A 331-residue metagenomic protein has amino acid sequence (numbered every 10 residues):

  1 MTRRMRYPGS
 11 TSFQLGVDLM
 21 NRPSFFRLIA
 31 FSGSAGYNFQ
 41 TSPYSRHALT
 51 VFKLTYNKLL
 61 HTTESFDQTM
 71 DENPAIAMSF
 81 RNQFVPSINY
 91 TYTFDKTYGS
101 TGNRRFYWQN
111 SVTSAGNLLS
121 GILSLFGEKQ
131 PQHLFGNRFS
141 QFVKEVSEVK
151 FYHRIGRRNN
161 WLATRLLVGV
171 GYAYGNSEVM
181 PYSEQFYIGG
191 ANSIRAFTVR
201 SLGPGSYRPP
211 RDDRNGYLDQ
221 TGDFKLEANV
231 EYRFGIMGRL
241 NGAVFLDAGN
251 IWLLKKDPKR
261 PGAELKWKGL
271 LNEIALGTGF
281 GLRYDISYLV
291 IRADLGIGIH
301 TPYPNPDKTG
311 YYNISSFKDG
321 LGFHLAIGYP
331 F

Functional and structural regions predicted by a protein language model:
M1-Q109, R195-A196, L202, Y207-P209 (+4 more regions): Gram-negative/organellar outer-membrane beta-barrel architecture
A48-F234, V244-W267: C-terminal outer-membrane beta-barrel translocator/porin domains of Gram-negative envelope proteins and their
K144, Y288-V290: Coil-to-beta-strand transition motifs
N229-E231, A275-R283: Short glycine-rich, acidic/polar surface loops and turns
A248-L265, I286-Y288, G296-I314, Y329-F331: C-terminal beta-signal and adjacent terminal beta-strands/loops of Gram-negative outer-membrane beta-barrel proteins
